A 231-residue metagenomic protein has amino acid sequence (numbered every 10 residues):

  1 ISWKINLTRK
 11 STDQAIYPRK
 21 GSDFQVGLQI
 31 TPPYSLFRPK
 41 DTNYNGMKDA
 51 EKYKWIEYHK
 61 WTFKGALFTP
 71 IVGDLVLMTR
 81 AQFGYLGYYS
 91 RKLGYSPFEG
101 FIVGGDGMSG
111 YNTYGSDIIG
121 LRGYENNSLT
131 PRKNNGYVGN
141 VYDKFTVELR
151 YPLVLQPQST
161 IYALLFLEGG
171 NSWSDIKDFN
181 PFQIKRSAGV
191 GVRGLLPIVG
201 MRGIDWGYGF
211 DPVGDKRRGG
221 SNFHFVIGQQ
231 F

Functional and structural regions predicted by a protein language model:
I1-L153, L165, W173-D175, R217 (+1 more regions): C-terminal outer-membrane beta-barrel translocator/porin domains of Gram-negative envelope proteins and their
K4, V192-G194, G220-F231: Outer-membrane beta-barrel "beta-signal"
R122, G170-S187: Outer-membrane beta-barrel transmembrane domain signature
R150, S187-R193: Short glycine-rich, acidic/polar surface loops and turns
V154, G170-S172, V199, G209-V213: Short Gly/Pro-enriched loop/turn and capping motifs at secondary-structure junctions
S159-L165, N180: Generic long, charged, amphipathic alpha-helical segments
W206-N222: Outer-membrane beta-barrel translocator/channel fold
